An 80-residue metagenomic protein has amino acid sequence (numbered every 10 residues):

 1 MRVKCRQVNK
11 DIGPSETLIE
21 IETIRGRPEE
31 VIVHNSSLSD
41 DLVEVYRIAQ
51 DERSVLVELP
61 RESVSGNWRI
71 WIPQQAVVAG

Functional and structural regions predicted by a protein language model:
M1-Q74: Basic/aromatic-rich interaction segments and small domains that mediate binding to polyanionic partners
V78-G80: Extended, charge-rich, solvent-exposed interface segments
